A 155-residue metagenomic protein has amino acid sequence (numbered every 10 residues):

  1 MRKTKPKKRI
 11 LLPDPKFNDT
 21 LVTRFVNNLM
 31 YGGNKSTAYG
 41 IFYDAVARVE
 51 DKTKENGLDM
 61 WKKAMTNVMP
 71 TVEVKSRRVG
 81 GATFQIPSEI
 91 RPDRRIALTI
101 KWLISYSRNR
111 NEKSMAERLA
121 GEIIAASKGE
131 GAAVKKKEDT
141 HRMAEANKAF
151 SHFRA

Functional and structural regions predicted by a protein language model:
M1-G32, S36-Y39, Y43-A155: Strongly charged
